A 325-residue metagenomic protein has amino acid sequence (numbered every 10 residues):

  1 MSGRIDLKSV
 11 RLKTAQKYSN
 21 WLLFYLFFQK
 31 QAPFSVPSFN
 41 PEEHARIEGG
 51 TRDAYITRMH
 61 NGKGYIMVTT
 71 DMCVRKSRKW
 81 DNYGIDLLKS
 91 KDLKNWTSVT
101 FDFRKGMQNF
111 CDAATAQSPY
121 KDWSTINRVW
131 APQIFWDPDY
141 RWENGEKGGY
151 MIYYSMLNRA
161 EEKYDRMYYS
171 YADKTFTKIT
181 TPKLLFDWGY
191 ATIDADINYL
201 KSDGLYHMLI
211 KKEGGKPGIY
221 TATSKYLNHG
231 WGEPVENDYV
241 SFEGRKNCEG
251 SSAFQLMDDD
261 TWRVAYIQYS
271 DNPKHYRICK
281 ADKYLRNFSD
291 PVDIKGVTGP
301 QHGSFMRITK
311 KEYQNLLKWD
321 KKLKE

Functional and structural regions predicted by a protein language model:
M1-E325: Carbohydrate-active catalytic/glycan-binding domains of CAZyme proteins, especially the secreted or lumenal ectodomains
